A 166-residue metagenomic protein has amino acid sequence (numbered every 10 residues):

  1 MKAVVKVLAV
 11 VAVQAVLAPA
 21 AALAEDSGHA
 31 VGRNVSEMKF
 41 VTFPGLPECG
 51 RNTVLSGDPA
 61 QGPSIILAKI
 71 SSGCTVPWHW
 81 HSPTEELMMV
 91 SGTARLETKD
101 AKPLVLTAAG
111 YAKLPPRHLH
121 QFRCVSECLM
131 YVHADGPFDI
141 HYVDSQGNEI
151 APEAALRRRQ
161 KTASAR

Functional and structural regions predicted by a protein language model:
M1-K6: Positively charged n-region of N-terminal signal peptides that target proteins for export
L8-P19: Bacterial N-terminal signal peptides
A20-S64, G147-R166: A short, N-terminal "cap"/entry segment at the start of jelly-roll beta-barrel domains of the cupin/DSBH fold
A60, K99-R117: Short acidic-glycine-tyrosine-enriched beta hairpin
S64-H81, P115-P116: Conserved short histidine dyad/triad with adjacent acidic residue
S71-C74, H81-D100: Glycine- and acidic-residue-biased ligand/ion/polar-headgroup-sensing regions
V76-W78, R95-E97, L114, L119-V125: Short beta-strand His + acidic residue motifs that chelate non-heme Fe in jelly-roll/DSBH and cupin folds
P116-I140: Ligand-binding loop in jelly-roll beta-barrel domains
